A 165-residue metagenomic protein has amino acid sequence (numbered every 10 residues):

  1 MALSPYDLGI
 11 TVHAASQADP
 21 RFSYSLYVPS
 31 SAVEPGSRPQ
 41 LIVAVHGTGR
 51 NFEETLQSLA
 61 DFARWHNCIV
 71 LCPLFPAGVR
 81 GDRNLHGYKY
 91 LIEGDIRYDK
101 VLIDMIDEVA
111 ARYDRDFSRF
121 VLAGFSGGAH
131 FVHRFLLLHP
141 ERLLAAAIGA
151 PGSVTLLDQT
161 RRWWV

Functional and structural regions predicted by a protein language model:
M1-L41, E54, G94, F120-F135 (+2 more regions): A domain-start/cap signature at the N-terminus of enzymes
A15-S25, S30-A32, G36-R119: Serine-hydrolase catalytic machinery in alpha/beta-hydrolase-like enzymes
